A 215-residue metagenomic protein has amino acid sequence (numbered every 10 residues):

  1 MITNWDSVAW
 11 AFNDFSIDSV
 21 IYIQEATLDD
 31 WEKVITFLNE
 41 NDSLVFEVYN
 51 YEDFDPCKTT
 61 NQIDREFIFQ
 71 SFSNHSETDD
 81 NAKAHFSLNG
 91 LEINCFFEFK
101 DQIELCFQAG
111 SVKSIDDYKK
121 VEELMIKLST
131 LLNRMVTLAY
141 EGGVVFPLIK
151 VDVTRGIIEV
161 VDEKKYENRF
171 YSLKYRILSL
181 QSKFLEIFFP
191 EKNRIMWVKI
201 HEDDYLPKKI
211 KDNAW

Functional and structural regions predicted by a protein language model:
M1-E66, Q70-S71, W215: Long, contiguous N-terminal structural blocks used for assembly/anchoring
M1-T3, F107-W215: Acidic, proline/glycine-rich low-complexity IDRs
S7-W10, L91-N94, M125: Catalytic micro-motifs at enzyme active sites that drive phosphoryl/nucleotidyl and oxygen chemistry
A11, R65-S76, M125-T130, E186: Short linear motifs in intrinsically disordered
N13-F15, F99, T130: Solvent-exposed loop and beta-edge segments used for protein-protein assembly and interaction
S16, K100, G142-V144: Short Gly/Ser/Thr- and Asp/Glu-enriched loop/turn motifs at secondary-structure junctions
I17-E25, D101-S111: Short, hydrophobic/proline-enriched secondary-structure or compact coil segments at domain edges
V45-F107: Short, intrinsically disordered low-complexity segments
